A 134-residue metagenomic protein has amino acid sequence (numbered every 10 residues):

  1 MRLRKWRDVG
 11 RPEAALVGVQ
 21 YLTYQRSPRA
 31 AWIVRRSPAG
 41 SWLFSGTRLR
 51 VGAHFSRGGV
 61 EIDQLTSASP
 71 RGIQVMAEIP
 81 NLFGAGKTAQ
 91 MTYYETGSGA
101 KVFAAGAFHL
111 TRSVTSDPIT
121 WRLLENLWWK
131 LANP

Functional and structural regions predicted by a protein language model:
M1, G10, A15, Y21-P134: Extracellular ligand-binding/catalytic regions of CAZymes and related secreted enzymes and adhesion modules
